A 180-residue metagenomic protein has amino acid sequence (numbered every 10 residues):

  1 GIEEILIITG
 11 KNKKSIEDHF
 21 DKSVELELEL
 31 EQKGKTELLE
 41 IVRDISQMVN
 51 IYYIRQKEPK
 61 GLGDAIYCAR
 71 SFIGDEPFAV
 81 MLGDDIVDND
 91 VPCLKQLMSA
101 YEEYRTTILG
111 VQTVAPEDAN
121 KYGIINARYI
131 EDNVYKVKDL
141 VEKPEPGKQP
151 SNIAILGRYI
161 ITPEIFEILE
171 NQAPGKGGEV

Functional and structural regions predicted by a protein language model:
E3-E4, E76: Short acidic/polar active-site loop segments enriched in Thr and Asp
E4-T9, G110-V111: Short internal beta-strands
I8-T9, I54, G157: Small/polar loops that bind or transfer phosphate-bearing groups
T9-K13, L26-L30: Membrane helical hairpin/interfacial module
K11, M81, N89, I160-I161: A conserved hydrophobic position in a structured secondary element of the catalytic/binding core that shapes
E17-V24: Glycine-rich loop at the start of a catalytic domain that most often binds anionic cofactors/ligands
L26-E29, T36-Y129, E170: Conserved beta-loop-beta/alpha segment of the NTase-like Rossmann-fold superfamily that binds/positions NTPs
A79, M98-E102, Y129-V180: Catalytic-core segments of class I nucleotidyltransferases/pyrophosphorylases that form NMP-activated intermediates
